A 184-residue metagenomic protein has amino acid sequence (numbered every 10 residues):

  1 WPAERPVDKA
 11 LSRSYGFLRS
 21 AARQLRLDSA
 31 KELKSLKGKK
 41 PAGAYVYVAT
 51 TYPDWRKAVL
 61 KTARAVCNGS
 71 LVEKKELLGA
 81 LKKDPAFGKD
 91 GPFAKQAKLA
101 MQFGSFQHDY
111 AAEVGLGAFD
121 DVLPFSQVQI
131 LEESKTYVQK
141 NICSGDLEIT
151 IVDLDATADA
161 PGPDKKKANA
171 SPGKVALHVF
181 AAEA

Functional and structural regions predicted by a protein language model:
W1-Q24, Y47-D54: Acidic, turn-prone loop/beta-hairpin segments
P2, W55-A58, G162-D164: Short, solvent-exposed polar/charged micro-motifs at secondary-structure junctions
Y15, A22, R26, R56-L60 (+4 more regions): Generic detector of well-ordered alpha-helical segments enriched in charged/polar residues, highlighting helical
L25, A44-V46, L177-V179: Generic structural hydrophobic/aromatic packing signal, biased to beta-strands
R26-K34: Hydrophobic alpha-helix feature that most strongly marks membrane-spanning transmembrane helices and their immediate
G38-V48: Hydrophobic beta-strand segments of well-ordered beta-sheets in folded domains
P53-K89: Short, low-complexity, polybasic intrinsically disordered segments
K75-A184: C-terminal edge-of-domain segments
